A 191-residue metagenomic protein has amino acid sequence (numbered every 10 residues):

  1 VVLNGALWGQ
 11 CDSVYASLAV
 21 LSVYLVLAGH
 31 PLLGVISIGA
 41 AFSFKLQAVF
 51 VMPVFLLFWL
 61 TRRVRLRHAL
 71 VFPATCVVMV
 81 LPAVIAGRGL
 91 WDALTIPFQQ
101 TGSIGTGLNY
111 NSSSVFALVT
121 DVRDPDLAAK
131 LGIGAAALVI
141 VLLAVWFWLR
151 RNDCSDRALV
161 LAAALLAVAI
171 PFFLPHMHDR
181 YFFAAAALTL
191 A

Functional and structural regions predicted by a protein language model:
V1-V20, F44, Y181-F182: Multi-pass, polyprenyl lipid-linked donor-dependent membrane glycosyltransferases
V14-L33, L188-T189: Specific aromatic-rich, kink-prone transmembrane helix
L18, H178-A191: Hydrophobic/aromatic-rich transmembrane helices and adjacent perimembrane loops
V23-G29, L56-V64, A86, A144-D153 (+1 more regions): Structural signal for the C-terminal ends of transmembrane alpha-helices and the immediately following loop
L25-A40, A162-L165: Short hydrophobic alpha-helices at membrane interfaces in multi-pass membrane enzymes
F50-A74, I85, A184: Perimembrane helix-loop-helix junctions
P73-V115: Aromatic-rich transmembrane-lumenal/periplasmic boundary elements in polytopic membrane proteins
T101-F173: Aromatic/glycine/proline-enriched transmembrane-helix motif characteristic of membrane-embedded glycan-assembly enzymes
